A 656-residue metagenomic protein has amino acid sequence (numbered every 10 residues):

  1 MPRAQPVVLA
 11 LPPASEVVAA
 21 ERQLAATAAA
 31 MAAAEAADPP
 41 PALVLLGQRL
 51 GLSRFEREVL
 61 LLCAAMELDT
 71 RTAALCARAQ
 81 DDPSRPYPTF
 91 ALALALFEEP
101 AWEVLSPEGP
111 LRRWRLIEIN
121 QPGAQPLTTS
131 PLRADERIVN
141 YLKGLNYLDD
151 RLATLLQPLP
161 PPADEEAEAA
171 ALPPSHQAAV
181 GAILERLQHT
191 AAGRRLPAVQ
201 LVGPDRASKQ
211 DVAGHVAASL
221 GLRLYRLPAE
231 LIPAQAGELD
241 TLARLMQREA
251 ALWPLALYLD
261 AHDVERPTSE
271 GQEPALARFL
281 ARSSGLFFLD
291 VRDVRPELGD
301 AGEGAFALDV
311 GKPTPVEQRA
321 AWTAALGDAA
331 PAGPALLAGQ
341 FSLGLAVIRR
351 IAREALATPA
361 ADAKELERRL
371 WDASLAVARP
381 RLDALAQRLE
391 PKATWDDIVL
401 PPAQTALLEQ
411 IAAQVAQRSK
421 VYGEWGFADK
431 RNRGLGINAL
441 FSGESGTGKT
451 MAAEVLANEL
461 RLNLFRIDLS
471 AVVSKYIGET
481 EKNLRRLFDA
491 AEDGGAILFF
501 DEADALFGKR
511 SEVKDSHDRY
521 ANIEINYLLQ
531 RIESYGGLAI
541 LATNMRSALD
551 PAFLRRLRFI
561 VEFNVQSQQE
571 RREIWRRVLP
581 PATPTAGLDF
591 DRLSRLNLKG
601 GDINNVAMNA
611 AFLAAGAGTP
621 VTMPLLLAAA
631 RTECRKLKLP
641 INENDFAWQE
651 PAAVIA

Functional and structural regions predicted by a protein language model:
A4-R49, L75-S84, L127-L239, R244-R248 (+3 more regions): AAA+ P-loop ATPase motor domain of ring mechanoenzymes
E35-P110, W114, E390-I398: Winged-helix-like regulatory helical subdomains adjacent to P-loop NTPase cores
R112-G123: A short, conserved structural fragment
E265-L276: Conserved phosphotransfer microenvironments
